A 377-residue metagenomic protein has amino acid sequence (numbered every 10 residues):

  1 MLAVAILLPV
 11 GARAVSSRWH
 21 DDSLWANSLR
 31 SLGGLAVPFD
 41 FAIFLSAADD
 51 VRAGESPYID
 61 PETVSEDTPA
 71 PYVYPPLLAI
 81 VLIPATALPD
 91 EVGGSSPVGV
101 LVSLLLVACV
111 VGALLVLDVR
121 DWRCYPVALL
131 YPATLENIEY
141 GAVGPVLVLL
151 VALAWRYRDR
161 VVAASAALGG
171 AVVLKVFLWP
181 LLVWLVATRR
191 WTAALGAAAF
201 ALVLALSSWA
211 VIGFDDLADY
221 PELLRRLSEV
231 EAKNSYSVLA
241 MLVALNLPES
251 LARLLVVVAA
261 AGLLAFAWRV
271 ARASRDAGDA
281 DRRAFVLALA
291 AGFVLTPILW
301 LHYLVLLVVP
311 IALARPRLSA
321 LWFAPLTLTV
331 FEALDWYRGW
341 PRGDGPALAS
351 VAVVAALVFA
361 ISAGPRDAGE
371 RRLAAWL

Functional and structural regions predicted by a protein language model:
M1-A164, T188-V308, A312-P316, R366-L377: Primarily membrane-embedded glycan-assembly and transfer machineries that use lipid-linked glycans
T86-P89, V172-L182, P310: Hydrophobic transmembrane alpha-helices
I138, G169-G170: Hydrophobic/aromatic side chains embedded in well-ordered alpha-helices
V161-A166, A333-Y337: Active-site palm subdomain of RNA-directed nucleic acid polymerases
L168, F177-A187, A198: Transmembrane-embedded, aromatic-rich helix segments that form part of the hydrophobic channel/pocket engaging
R315-L377: Aromatic-enriched
